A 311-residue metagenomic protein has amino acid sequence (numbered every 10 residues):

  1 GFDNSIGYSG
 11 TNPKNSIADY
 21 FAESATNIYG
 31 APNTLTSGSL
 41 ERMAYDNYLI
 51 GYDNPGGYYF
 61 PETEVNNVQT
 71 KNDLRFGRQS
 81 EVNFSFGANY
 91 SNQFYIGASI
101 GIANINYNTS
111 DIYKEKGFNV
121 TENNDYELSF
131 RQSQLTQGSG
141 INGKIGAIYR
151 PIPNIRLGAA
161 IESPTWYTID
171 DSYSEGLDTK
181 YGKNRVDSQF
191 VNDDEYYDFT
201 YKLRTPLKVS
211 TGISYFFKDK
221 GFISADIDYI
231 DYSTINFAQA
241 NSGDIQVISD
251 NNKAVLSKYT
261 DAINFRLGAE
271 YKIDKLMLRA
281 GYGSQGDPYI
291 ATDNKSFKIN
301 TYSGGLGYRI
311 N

Functional and structural regions predicted by a protein language model:
G1-N311: Outer-membrane beta-barrel porins/channels
